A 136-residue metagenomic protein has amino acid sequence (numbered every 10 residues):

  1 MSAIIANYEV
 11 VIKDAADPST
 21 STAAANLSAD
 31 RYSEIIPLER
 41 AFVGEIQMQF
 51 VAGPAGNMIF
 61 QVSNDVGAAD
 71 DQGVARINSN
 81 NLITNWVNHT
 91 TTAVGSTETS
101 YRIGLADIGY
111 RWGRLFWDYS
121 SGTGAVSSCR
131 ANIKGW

Functional and structural regions predicted by a protein language model:
M1-T20, R130-W136: Short, intrinsically disordered N-terminal pre-domain segments
I4-A6, P54-G56, G109, T123-S127: Short loop/turn segments at connectors of secondary-structure elements within structured domains
T22-L38, S63: Short Trp-Ser/Thr-centered turn/loop motifs at beta-strand boundaries
S33-I36, T99-A106: Exposed aromatic-hydrophobic patches
E34-Q49, A55-M58, N132-K134: Aromatic, loop-rich ligand-recognition surfaces of beta-strand-rich domains
A41-M48, L105-V126: Noncatalytic modules at the cell exterior or secretory-pathway interfaces, chiefly beta-strand-rich lectin/adhesion
A52-T99: Non-cytosolic beta-sandwich-type ligand-binding/adhesion modules
M58, W117, G122-W136: Edge beta-strands of jelly-roll/beta-sandwich modules across compartments, strongly enriched in secreted/luminal
